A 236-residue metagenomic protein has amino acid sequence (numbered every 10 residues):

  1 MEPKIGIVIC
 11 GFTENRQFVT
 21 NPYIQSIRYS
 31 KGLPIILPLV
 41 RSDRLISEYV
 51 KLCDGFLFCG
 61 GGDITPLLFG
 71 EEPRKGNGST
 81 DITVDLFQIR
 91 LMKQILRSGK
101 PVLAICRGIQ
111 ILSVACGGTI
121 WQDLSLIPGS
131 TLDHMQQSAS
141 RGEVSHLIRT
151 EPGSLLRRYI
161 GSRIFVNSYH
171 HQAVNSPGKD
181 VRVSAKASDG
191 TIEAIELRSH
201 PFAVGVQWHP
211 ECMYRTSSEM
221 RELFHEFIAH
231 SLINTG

Functional and structural regions predicted by a protein language model:
M1-L103, V114-A115, W121, S125-Y159 (+6 more regions): N-terminal beta1-alpha1 cap of cysteine-dependent amidohydrolase-like domains
C106: Conserved G/P- and acidic residue-centered "switch" motifs that form tight phosphate/ATP-binding loops in soluble
I109-I111: Hydrophobic, aromatic-enriched interface-forming segments
V204-Q207: Active-site-proximal beta-strand elements of phosphoester/diester hydrolases
